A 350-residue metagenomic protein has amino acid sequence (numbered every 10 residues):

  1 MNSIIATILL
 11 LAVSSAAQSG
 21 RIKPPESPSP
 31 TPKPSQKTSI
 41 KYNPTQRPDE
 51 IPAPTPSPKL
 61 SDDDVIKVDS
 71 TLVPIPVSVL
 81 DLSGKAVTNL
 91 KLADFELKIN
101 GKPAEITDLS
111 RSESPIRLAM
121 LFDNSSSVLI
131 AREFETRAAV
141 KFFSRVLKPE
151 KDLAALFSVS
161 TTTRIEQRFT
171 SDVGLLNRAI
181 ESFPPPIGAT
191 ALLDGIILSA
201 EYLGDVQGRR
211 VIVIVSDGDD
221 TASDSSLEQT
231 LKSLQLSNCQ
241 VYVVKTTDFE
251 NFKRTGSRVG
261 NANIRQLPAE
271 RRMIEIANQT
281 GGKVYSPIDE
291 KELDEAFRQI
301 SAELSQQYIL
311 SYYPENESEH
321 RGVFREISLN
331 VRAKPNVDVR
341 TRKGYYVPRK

Functional and structural regions predicted by a protein language model:
M1-S19: Sec-dependent N-terminal signal peptides
A17-K350: Scaffold/interface architecture of coatomer-like assemblies
